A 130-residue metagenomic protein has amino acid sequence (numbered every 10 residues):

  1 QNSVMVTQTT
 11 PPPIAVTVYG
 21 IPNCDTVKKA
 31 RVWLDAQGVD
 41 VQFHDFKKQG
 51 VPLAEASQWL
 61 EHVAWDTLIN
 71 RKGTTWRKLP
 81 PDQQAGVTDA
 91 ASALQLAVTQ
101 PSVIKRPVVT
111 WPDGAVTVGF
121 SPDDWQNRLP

Functional and structural regions predicted by a protein language model:
Q1-V4: Short, Lys/Arg-enriched N-terminal segments with co-localized hydrophobic residues within the first ~10-30 amino acids
V6-Q8: A detector for short, charged/polar N-terminal pre-domain segments
T10-Q37, V41-F46: Local sequence-structure signature of Cys/Sec-based thiol-disulfide redox active-site neighborhoods
F46-P130: Thiol/selenol-based redox catalytic cores and closely related redox-interacting motifs
